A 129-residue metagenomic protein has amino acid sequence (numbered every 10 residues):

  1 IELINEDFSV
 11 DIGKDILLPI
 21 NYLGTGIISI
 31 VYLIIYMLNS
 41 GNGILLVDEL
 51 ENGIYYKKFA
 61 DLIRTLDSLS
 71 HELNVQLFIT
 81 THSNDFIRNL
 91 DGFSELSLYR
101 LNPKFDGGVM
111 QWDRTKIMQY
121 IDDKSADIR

Functional and structural regions predicted by a protein language model:
I1-E2, I79: A generic structural-conservation signal
E2-L3, R100: Structural signal for conserved beta-strand scaffold positions within catalytic alpha/beta enzyme cores
I4-N39, I44-K57: Conserved ABC ATPase signature
A60, R64-R129: C-terminal lobe/lid and adjacent interdomain/linker elements of RecA-like ASCE P-loop ATPase modules
